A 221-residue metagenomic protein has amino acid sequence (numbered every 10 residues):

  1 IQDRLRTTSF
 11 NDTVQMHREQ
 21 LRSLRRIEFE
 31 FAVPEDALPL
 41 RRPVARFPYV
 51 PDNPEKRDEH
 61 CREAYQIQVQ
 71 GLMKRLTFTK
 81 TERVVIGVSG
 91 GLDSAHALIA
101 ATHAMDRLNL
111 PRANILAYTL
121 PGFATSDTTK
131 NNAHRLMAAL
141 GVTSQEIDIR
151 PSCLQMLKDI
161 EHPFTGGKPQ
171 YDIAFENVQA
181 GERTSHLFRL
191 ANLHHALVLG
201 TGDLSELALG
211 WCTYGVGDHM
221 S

Functional and structural regions predicted by a protein language model:
I1-G87, T102-A113: RNA-binding accessory domains that recognize and position tRNA/RNA substrates
I1-R6, A138-T143, D218-S221: C-terminal, active-site-flanking charged/polar segments
L21, E28-A45, L110, N114-A174 (+2 more regions): A conserved beta-strand->alpha-helix junction
T79, I86-S89, A95, Y118-P121 (+3 more regions): Generic beta-strand/beta-sheet core signal
S89-A101, T128-N131, I160-H162, T213-V216: Short glycine/threonine-rich loop-to-helix capping motif typified by GTGT followed within a few residues by an Asp-Pro
A100-L108, L136, H219: A glycine- and small-aliphatic-rich helix-loop capping segment at beta-alpha/alpha-beta transitions that lines
M105, L140, P163-S221: Active-site adenylate/phosphate-handling loop in enzymes that bind or generate adenylated species
